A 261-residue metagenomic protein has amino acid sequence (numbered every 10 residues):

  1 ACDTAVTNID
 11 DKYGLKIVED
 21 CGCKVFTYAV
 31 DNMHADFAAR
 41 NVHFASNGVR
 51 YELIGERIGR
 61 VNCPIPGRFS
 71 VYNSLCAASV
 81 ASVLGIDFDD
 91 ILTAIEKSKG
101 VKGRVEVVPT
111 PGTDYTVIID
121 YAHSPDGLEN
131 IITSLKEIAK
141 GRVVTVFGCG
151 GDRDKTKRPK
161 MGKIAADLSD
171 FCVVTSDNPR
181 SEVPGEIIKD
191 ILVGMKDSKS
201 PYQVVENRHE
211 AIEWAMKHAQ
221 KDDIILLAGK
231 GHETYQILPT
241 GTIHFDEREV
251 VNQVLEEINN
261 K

Functional and structural regions predicted by a protein language model:
A1-D20, L128-E129: Flexible active-site lid/hinge loop adjacent to a nucleotide/diphosphate and Mg2+-phosphate binding pocket
N8-I9, V30, T175: Conserved phosphate-donor/acceptor-positioning beta-strand/loop module used by diverse small-molecule
K12-R60, K97, V101-P111: Extended acidic/charged loop-beta regions that coordinate divalent cations and stabilize anionic phosphate/carboxylate
C21-K24, P66, C76-G103, V107-K261: ATP-dependent carboxylate-amine ligase
R60-R68: A short glycine-threonine-serine/GTX helix/turn-capping micro-motif
